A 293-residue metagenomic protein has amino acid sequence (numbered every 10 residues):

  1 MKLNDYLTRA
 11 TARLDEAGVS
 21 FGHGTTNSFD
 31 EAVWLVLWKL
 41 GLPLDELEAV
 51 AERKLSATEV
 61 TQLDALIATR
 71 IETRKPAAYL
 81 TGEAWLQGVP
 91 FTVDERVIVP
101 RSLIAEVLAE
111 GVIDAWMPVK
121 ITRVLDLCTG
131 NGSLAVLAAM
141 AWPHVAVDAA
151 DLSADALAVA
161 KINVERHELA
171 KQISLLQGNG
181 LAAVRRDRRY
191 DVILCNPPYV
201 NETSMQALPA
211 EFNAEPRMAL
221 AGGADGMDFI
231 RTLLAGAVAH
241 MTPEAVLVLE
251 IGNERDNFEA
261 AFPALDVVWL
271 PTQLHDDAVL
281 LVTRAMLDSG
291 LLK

Functional and structural regions predicted by a protein language model:
M1-Q87: N-terminal auxiliary segments of SAM/dcSAM-dependent transferases
L7, A32-V33, L63-D64, A135 (+3 more regions): A general structural signal for well-ordered alpha-helical segments in protein cores
A17-G22, G111-V119, E168, R185: Alpha-helix termini
S28, V97, G226: Short, conserved glycine- and acidic-residue-centered signature motifs in active-site or ligand-binding loops
L35, R74, I104, L134 (+3 more regions): Residue-level signal for inorganic ion chemistry
A49-R53, T61-H144, S153-V159, Q177: SAM-dependent Rossmann-like transferase core, predominantly class I methyltransferases with a strong bias toward
A109, H144-A146, A150-K293: S-adenosylmethionine
